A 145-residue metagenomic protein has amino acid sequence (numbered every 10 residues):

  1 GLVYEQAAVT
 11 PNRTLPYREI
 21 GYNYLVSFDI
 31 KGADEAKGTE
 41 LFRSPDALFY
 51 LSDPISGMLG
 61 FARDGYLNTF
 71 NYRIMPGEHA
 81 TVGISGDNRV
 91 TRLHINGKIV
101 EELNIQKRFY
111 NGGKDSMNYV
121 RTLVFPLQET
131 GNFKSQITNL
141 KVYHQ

Functional and structural regions predicted by a protein language model:
G1-V9, G57-M58: Short carbohydrate-recognition loop motifs
E5-A33, L140: A carbohydrate-recognition surface predominantly in extracellular/luminal proteins
T14-V26, N71-E78, T130-Q136: Extracellular/lumenal carbohydrate-interaction signature centered on repeated Trp-anchored short motifs
E19, Y24, I30-G32, K37-F61: Glycan-recognition/cleft segments
G60-T81: Short, aromatic/His-centered strand-loop micro-motif at the edge of beta-sheets
D64, H94-K98: Short strand-turn-strand beta-turns centered on an Asx-Gly dipeptide
E78-R92: Localized edge beta-strand/strand-to-loop motifs within extracellular or lumenal beta-rich domains
L103-Q136: Flexible glycan-contacting loops in extracellular carbohydrate-active proteins
